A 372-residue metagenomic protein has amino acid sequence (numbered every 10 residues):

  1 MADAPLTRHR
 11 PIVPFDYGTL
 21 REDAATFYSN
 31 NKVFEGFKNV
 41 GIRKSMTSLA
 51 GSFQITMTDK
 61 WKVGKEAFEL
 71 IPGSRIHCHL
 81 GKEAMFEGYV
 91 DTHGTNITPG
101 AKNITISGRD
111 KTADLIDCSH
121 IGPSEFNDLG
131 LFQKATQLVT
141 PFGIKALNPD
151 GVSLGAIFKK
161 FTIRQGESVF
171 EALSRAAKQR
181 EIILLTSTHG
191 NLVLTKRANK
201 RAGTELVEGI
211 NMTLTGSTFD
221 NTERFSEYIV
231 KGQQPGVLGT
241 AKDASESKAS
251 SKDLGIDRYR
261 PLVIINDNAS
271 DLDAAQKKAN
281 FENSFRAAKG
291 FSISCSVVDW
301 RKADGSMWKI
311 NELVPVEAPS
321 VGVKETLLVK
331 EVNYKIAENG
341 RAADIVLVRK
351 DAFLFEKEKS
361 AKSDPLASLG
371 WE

Functional and structural regions predicted by a protein language model:
M1-G41: Polar/acidic, low-complexity leader/linker segments enriched in S/T/G and N/D
M1-R8, G94, T98-T112, N148-R224: Short beta-strand-centered interaction patches in the first periplasmic/extracellular domains of large envelope
D3, K62-A146: Surface-exposed cap/loop segments at beta↔alpha junctions
T7-F15, D128-N148, S153-A156, V169 (+1 more regions): Intrinsically disordered, low-complexity terminal/linker regions enriched in Pro/Ser/Gly and acidic residues
E35, H77-G108, V314-V346: Short beta-strand and beta-hairpin "edge-sheet" elements
N39-E69, M212-E372: An acidic/polar, Gly/Ser/Thr-rich interaction patch typically located in mid-to-C-terminal regions of proteins
F132-T136, F170-L173, E227-Y228, Q276-K278: Extracytoplasmic/secreted envelope proteins and their assembly/folding machinery, especially bacterial periplasmic
F142, R180-L184, Q234: Sec/Tat-exported extracytoplasmic proteins
